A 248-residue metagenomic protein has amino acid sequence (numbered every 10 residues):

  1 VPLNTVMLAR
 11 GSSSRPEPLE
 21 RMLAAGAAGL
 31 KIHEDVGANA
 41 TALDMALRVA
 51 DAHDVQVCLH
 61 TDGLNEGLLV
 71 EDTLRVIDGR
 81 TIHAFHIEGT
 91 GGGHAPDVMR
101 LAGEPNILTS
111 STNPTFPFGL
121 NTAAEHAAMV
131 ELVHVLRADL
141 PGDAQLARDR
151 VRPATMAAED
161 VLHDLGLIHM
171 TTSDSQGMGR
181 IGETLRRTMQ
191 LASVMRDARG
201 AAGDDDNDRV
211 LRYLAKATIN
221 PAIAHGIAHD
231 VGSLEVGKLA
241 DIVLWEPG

Functional and structural regions predicted by a protein language model:
V1-E17, E34-D35, A228: Metal-cofactor-binding active-site regions of metalloenzymes
V1-L3, V49-L59: Alpha-helix-loop-beta-strand connector modules within alpha/beta enzyme cores
N4, A28, V55-Q56, L108 (+2 more regions): Residue-level detector of anion-binding/catalytic polar loops
N4-V6, C58-H60, G200-A202, V231-S233: Flexible, glycine/charged-enriched surface loops at secondary-structure junctions
T5, G11, L30, H60 (+5 more regions): Divalent metal-coordination and catalytic microenvironments
E17-N39, G63-L74, G79-Y213, H225: Active-site neighborhoods of metal-dependent hydrolases
E20, D44-R48, D160, E235: Alpha-helical segments flanking ligand/cofactor-binding loops in enzyme cores
L214, A222-G248: Acidic, glycine-enriched loop/beta-strand segments at the rims of small-molecule binding/catalytic pockets
